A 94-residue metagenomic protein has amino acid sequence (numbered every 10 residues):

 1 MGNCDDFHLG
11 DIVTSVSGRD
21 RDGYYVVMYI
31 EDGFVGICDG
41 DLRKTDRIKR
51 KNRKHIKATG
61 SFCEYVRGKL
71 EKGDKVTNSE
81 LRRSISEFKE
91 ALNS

Functional and structural regions predicted by a protein language model:
M1-L9, V16, V26-S94: Ferredoxin-like alpha/beta domains used as RNA- or RNAP-binding modules
G18-R21: Short, charged beta-turn/beta-strand-edge "cap" motif at the junction between a beta-strand and an adjacent loop
